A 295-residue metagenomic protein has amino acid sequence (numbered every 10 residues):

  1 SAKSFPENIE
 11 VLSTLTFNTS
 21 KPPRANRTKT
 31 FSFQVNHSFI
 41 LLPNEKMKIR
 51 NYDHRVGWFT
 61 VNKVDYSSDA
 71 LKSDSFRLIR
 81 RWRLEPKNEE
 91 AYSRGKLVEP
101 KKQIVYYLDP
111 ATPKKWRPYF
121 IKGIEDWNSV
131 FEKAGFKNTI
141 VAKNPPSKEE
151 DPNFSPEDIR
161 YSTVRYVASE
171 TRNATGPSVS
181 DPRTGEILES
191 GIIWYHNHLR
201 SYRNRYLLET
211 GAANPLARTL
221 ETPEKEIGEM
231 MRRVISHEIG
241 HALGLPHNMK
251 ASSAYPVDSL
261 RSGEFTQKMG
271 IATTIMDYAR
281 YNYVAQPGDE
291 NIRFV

Functional and structural regions predicted by a protein language model:
S1-T112, V130, P145-S201, Y206-P223 (+1 more regions): Auxiliary tRNA-acceptor-end handling modules of aminoacyl-tRNA synthetases
R94, P118, G176, R203-N204 (+1 more regions): Short conserved micro-motifs at the rims of enzyme active sites and ligand-binding pockets
A111-T139: Zn2+-dependent metallopeptidase catalytic core
P113-F120, I124, E224-R232, M269: Solvent-exposed, acidic/flexible segments
K122-N128, G185, E229, R233-N248: Active-site recognition of the HExxH zinc-binding catalytic motif
V130-A134, A242, A279: Structured segments of extracytoplasmic/periplasmic soluble domains in secreted or envelope-associated proteins
G135-S147, N248-S259: Short, glycine/acidic-rich hinge or "gate" loops at secondary-structure transitions that mediate conformational
S252-V295: Conserved catalytic/binding loops enriched for acidic/polar residues
